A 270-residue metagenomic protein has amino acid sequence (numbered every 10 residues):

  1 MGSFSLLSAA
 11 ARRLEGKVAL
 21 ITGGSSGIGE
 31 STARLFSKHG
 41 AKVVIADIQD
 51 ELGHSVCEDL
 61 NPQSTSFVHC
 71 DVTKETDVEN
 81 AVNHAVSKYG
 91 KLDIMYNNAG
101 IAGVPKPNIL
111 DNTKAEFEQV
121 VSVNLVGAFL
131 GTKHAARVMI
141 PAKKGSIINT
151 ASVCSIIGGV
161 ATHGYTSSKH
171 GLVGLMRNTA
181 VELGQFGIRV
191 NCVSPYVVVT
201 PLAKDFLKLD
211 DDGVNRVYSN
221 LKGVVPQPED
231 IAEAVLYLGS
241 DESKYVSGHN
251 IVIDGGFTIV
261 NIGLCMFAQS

Functional and structural regions predicted by a protein language model:
F4-A9, K106, I157, L236 (+1 more regions): Short C-terminal tail/terminal secondary-structure segment of NAD(P)H-dependent dehydrogenase/reductase domains
V18, S25-S26: Conserved glycine-rich cofactor-binding loop
K106-I109, T113-E118, R216: Substrate-binding pocket helix/loop in short-chain dehydrogenase/reductase
T132, S168, M176: Active-site helix of classical SDR
R137, V181-Q185, K244: Alpha-helical segment proximal to the catalytic Tyr-Lys
S152: Residue(s) in the substrate-gating loop at a strand-loop-helix junction that position the organic substrate next
N220-I231, E242: A conserved structural motif in NAD(P)-dependent oxidoreductases
